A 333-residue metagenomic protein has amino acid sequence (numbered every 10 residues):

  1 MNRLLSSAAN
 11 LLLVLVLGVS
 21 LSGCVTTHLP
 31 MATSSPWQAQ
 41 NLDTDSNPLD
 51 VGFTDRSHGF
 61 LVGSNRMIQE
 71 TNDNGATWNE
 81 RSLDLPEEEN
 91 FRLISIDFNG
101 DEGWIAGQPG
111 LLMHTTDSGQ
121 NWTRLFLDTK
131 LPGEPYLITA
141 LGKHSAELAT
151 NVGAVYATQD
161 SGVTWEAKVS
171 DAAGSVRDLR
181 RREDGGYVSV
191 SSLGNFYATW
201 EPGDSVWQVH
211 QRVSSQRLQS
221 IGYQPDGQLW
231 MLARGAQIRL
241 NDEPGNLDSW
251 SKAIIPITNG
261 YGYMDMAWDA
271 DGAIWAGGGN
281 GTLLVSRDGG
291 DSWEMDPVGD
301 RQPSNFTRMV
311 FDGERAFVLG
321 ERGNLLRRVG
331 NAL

Functional and structural regions predicted by a protein language model:
N2-L12: Bacterial N-terminal signal peptides that target proteins for export
L4-L5, G18-S20, Y187: Intrinsically disordered, low-complexity segments
N10-S22: Bacterial N-terminal signal peptides
C24-L333: Residue-level hotspots at or immediately adjacent to binding/recognition sites across diverse folds
